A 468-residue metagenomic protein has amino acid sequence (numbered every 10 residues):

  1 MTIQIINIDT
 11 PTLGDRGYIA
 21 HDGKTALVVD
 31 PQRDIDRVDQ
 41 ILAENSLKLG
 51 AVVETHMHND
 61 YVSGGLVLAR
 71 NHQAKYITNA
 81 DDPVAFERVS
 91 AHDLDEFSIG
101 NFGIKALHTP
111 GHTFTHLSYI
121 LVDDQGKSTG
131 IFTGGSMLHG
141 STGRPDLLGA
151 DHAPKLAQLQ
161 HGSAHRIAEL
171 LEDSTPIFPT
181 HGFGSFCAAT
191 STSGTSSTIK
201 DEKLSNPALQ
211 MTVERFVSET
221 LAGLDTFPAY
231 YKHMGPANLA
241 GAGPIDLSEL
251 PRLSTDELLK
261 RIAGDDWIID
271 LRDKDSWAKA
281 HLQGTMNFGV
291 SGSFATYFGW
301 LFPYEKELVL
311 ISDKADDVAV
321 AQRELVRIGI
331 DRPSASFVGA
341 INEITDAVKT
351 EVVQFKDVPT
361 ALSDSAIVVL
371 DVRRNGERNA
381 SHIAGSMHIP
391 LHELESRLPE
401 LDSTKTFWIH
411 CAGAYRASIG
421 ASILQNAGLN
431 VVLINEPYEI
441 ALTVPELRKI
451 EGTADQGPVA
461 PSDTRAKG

Functional and structural regions predicted by a protein language model:
M1-K48, Y119-G134, G140: Conserved beta-strand hairpin/beta-sheet module of binuclear metal-dependent hydrolase folds, prominently
V28-V29, K48-H58, I77-D81, H108-G111 (+5 more regions): Active-site neighborhood of phospho(di)ester-bond hydrolases with catalytic His/Asp-centered motifs
P31-Q32, M57, D81, H112-T113 (+6 more regions): Active-site metal-binding loops of divalent metal-dependent hydrolases
R33-D34, G65, A69-R70, A74-Y76 (+1 more regions): Hydrophobic, small-residue-rich alpha-helical packing segments that form membrane-like cores
I35-I77: Active-site metal-binding motif and surrounding structural segment of the metallo-beta-lactamase
T129-G130, G140, Q158-D246: Divalent-metal (often Zn2+) His-rich catalytic cores of metallo-beta-lactamase-fold enzymes
R144-D146, K200-H233, K274-V368, V372-G468: Rhodanese-like catalytic fold shared by cysteine-dependent sulfurtransferases and DSP/PTP-type phosphatases
T226-Q283, G292: Alpha/beta-hydrolase fold catalytic core
